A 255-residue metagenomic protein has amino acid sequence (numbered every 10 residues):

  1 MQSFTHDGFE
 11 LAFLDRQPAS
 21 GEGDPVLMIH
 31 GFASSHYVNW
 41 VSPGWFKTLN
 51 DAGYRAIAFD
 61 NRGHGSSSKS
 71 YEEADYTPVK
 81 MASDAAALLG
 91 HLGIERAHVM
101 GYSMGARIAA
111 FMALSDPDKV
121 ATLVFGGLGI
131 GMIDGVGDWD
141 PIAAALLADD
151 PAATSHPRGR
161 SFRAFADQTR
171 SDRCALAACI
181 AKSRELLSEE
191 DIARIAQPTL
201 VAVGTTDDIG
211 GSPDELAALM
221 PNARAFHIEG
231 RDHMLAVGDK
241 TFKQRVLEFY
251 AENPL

Functional and structural regions predicted by a protein language model:
F9-S68: Conserved HGGG/HGGXW glycine-rich cap/lid loop of the alpha/beta-hydrolase fold
H30, A97, G101-A106: Conserved alpha/beta-hydrolase "nucleophile elbow" surrounding the catalytic nucleophile
V79-A97: Conserved acidic catalytic loop of the alpha/beta-hydrolase fold
R107-D150: Flexible "cap/lid" loop of the alpha/beta hydrolase fold
R163-S188: Hydrophobic, aromatic-rich cap/lid helix
I195, V201-V203: Short beta-strand/loop motif that positions the catalytic acidic residue of the alpha/beta-hydrolase fold
D208-D214: Conserved alpha/beta-hydrolase "acid-adjacent" motif
I228-L255: Catalytic active-site module of serine/aspartate enzymes centered on a nucleophile-bearing elbow/loop
